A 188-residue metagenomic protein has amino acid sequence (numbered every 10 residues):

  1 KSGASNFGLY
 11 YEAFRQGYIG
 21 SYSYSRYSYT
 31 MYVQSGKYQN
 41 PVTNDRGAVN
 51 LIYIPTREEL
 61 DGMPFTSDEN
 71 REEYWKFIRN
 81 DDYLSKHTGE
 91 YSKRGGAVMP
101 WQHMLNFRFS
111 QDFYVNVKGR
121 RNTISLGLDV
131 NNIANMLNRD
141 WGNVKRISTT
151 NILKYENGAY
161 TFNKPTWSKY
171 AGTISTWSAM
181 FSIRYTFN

Functional and structural regions predicted by a protein language model:
K1-V117, L153-K154, T161-W167: Extracytoplasmic gating/loop element in the C-terminal half of outer-membrane beta-barrel translocons and assembly
S2, Q111-V117, I124, A134 (+1 more regions): Outer-membrane beta-barrel proteins
L9, F107-Q111, L128-V130, F181-Y185: Residues on the lipid-exposed face of transmembrane beta-strands in outer-membrane beta-barrel proteins
Q16-I19, I133-D140: Secretory-pathway/luminal and periplasmic proteins that interact with or process carbohydrate-rich
G89-E90, K118-G127, D140-N143: Composition- and surface-driven signal marking solvent-exposed, interaction-prone regions in large proteins
V98-Q102, R121, G172-T176: Transmembrane beta-barrel outer-membrane domains
N138-N188: C-terminal beta-signal and terminal closure region of outer-membrane beta-barrel proteins
